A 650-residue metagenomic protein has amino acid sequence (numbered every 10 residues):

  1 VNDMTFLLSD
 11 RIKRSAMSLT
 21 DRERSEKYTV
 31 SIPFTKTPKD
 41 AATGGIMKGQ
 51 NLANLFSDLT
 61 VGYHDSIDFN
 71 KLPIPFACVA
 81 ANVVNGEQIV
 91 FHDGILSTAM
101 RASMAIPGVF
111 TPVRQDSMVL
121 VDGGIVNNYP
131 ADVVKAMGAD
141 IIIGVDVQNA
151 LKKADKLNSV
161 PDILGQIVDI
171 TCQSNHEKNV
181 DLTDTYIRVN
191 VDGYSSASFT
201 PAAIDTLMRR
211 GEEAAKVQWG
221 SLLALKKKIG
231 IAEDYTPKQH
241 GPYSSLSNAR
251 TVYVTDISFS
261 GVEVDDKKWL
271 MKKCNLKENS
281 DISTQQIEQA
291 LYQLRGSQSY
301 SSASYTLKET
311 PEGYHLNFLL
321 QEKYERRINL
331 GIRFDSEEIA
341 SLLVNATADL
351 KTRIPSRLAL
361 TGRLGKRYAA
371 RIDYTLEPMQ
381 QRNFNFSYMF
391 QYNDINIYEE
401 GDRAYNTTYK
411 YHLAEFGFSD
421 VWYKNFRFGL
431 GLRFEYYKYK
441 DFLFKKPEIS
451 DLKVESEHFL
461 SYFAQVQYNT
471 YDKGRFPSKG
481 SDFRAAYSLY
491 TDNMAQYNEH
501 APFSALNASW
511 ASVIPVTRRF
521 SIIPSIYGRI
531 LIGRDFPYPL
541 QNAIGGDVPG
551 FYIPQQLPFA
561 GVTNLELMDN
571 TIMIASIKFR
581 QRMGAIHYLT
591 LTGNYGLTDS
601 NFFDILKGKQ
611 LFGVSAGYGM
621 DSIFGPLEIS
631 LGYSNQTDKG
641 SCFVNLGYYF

Functional and structural regions predicted by a protein language model:
V1, G86, D122, V134 (+14 more regions): Buried hydrophobic packing residues in well-ordered domains
V1-Y292, G296-K308, K323-Y324: Patatin-like phospholipase
A80-N82, H92, V189-V191, G261-E263 (+7 more regions): Flexible glycine-/small-residue-rich
N82-V84, E263, E309-P311, T517 (+2 more regions): A generic beta-sheet turn/junction motif
T284-Q285, A290, G296, S302-Y471 (+5 more regions): Gram-negative/organellar outer-membrane beta-barrel architecture
R327-I332, F463-Q467, Y471-M583: C-terminal outer-membrane beta-barrel translocator/porin domains of Gram-negative envelope proteins and their
Q391-I395, R433-Y437, R484-N493, R529-L531 (+1 more regions): Short glycine-rich beta-strand segments
R580-Q610: C-terminal hydrophobic structural anchor segments that stabilize assembly/packing rather than catalytic chemistry
